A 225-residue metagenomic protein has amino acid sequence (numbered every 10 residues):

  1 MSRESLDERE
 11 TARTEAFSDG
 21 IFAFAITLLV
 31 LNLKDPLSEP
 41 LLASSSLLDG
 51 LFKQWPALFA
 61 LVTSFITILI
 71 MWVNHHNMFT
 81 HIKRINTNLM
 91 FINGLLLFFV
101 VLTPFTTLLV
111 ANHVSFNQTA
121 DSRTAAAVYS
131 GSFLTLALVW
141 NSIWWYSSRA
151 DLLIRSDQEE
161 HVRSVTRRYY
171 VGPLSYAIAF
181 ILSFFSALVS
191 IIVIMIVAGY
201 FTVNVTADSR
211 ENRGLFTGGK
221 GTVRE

Functional and structural regions predicted by a protein language model:
M1-E225: Multi-pass alpha-helical transmembrane bundle typical of ion/small-solute transporters and intramembrane aspartyl
